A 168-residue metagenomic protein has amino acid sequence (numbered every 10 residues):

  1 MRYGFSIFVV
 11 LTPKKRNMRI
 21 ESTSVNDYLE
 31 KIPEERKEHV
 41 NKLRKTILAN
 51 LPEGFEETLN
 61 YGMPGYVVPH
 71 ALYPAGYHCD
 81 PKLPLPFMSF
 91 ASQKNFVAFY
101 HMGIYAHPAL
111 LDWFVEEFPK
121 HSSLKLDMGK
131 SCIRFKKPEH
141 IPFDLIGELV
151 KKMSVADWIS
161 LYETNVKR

Functional and structural regions predicted by a protein language model:
R2-R168: Charge-dense, helix-prone N-terminal extensions
